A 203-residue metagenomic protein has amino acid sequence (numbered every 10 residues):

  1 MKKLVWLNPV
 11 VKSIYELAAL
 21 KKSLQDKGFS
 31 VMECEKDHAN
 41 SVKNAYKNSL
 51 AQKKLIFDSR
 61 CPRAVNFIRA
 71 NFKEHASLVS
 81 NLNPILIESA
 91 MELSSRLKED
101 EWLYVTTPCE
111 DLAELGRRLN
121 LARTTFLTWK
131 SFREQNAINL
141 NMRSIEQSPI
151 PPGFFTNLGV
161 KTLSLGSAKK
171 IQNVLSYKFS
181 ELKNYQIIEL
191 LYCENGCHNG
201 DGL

Functional and structural regions predicted by a protein language model:
M1-L203: Iron-sulfur-associated redox domains of electron-transfer enzymes in respiratory and anaerobic energy metabolism
